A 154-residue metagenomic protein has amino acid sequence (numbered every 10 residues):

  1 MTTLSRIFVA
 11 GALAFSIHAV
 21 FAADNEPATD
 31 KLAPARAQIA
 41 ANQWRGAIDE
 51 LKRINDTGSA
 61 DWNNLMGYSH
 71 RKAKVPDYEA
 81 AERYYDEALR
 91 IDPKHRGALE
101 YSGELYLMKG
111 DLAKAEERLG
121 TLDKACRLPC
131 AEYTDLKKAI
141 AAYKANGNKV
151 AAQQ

Functional and structural regions predicted by a protein language model:
D24-T29, E116-Q154: Terminal, low-structured helical/coil segments at or just beyond the last alpha-helical repeat
R36, Y68-H70, E104: Residue-level recognition of tetratricopeptide repeat
A40-A41, K72-K74, M108, A125 (+1 more regions): Register position in tetratricopeptide repeats
A41-G46, K74-E87, G110-R118: Structural signature of tandem alpha-helical TPR/SEL1-like repeats, specifically the intra-repeat loop/turn
I54-T57, I91, K124-L128: Structural marker of alpha-solenoid helical repeat scaffolds
W62-N64, A98, E132: TPR alpha-solenoid repeat register
L65-M66, Y101, D135-A139: Canonical tetratricopeptide repeat
